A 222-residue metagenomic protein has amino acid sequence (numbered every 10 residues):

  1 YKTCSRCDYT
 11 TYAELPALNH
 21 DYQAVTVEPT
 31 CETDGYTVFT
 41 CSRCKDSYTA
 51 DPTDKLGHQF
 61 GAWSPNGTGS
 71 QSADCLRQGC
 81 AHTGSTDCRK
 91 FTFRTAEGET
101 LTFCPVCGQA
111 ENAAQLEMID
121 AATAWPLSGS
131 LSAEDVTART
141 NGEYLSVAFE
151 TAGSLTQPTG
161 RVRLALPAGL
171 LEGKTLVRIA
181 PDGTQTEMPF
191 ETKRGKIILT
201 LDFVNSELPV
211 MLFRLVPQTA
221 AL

Functional and structural regions predicted by a protein language model:
Y1-E117: Thrombospondin type-1
T26-E28, F39, C107, A148 (+3 more regions): N-terminal non-cleavable signal-anchor helices
A62, D135-T137, P189: Short, surface-exposed charged micro-motifs
A114-A138: Glycan-recognition and processing domains
G129-D182, L201-S206, M211-L222: Proteolytic processing hotspots in large secreted/extracellular or virion-associated proteins and select intracellular
G183-P189: Surface-exposed loop/edge segments in extracytoplasmic proteins
T192-K193: Short proline/glycine- and polar residue-rich coil/turn motifs
I197-L199: Short strand-edge motifs at loop-to-beta-strand transitions and within beta-strands of extracellular beta-rich domains
